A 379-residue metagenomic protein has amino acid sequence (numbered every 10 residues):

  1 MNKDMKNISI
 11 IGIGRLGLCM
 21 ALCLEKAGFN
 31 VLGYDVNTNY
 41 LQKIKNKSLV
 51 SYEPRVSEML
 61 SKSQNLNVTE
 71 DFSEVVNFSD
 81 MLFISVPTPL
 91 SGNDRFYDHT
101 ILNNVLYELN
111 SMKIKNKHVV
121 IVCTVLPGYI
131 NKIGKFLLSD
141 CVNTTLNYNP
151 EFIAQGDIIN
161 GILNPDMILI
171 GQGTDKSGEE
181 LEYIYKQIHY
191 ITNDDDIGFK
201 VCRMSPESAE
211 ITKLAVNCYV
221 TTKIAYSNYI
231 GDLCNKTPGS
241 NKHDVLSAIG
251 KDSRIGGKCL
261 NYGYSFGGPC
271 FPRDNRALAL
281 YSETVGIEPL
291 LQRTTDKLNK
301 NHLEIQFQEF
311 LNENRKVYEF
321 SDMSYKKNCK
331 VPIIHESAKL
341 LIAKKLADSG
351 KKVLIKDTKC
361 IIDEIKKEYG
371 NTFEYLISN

Functional and structural regions predicted by a protein language model:
N2-N379: Structural/interface elements that position substrates and couple domains in central-metabolism enzymes
